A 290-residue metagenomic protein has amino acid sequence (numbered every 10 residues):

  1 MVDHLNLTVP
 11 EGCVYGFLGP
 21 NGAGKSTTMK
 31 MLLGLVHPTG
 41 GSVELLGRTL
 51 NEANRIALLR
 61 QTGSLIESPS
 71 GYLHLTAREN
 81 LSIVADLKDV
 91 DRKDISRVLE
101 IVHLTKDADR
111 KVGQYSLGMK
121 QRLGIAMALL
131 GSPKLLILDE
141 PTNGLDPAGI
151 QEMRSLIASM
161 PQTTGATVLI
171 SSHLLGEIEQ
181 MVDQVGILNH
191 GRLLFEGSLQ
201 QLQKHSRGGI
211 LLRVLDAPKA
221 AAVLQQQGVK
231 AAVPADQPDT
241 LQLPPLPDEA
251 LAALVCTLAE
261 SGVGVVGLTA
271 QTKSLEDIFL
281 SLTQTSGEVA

Functional and structural regions predicted by a protein language model:
M1-I170, L175-N189, F195: ABC transporter nucleotide-binding domains
E11, K106, L123, D216 (+2 more regions): Non-catalytic surface loops within mature trypsin-like serine protease
G40, A57, E79, D94 (+4 more regions): An acidic, carboxylate-rich microenvironment
R78, T105, L175, L188 (+4 more regions): Alpha-helix N-cap/helix-start and coil->helix boundary motif
D86-D89, R207, Q284-E288: Non-catalytic alpha-helical coupling and interface elements of nucleotide-dependent molecular machines and regulators
R154-P244: ABC transporter nucleotide-binding domain
I210-L282, A290: Short, charged/small-residue-rich alpha-helical element at the C-terminal edge of ABC transporter nucleotide-binding
